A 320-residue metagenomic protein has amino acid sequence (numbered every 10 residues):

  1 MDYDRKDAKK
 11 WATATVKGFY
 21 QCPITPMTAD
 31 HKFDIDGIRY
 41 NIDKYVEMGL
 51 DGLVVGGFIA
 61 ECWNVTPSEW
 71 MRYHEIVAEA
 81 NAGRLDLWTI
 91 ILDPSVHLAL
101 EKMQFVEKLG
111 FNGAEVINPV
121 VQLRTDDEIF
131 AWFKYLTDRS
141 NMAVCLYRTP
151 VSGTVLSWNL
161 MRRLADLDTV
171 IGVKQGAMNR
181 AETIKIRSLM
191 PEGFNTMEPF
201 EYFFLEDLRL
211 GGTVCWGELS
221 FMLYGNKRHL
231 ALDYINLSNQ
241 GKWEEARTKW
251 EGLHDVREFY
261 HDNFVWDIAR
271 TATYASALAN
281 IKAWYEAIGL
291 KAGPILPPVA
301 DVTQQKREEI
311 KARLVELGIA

Functional and structural regions predicted by a protein language model:
D2-V155, A300, A320: Active-site beta->alpha loop and helix N-cap motifs at the rims of alpha/beta catalytic domains
K17, D51, V55-I59, I171 (+3 more regions): Short glycine-rich loop/turn motifs that provide flexible caps or phosphate-binding loops at active sites
I38, H74, A99, T183 (+2 more regions): A general structural signal for well-ordered alpha-helical segments in protein cores
V46, L208-A320: Structured C-terminal cap/extension of enzyme domains
Y135-R139, P150-N263: Catalytic alpha/beta core domains of metabolic enzymes, predominantly
